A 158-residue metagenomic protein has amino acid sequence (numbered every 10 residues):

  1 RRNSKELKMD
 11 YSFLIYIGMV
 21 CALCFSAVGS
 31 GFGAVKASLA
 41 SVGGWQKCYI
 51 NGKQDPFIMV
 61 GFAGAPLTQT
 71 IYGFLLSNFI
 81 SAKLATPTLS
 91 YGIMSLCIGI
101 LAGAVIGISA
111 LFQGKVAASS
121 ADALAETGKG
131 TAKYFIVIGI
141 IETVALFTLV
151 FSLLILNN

Functional and structural regions predicted by a protein language model:
R1-K8: Short, Lys/Arg-enriched N-terminal segments with co-localized hydrophobic residues within the first ~10-30 amino acids
K8-N158: Hydrophobic, small-residue-rich transmembrane alpha-helices and their short perimembrane loops in multi-pass membrane
